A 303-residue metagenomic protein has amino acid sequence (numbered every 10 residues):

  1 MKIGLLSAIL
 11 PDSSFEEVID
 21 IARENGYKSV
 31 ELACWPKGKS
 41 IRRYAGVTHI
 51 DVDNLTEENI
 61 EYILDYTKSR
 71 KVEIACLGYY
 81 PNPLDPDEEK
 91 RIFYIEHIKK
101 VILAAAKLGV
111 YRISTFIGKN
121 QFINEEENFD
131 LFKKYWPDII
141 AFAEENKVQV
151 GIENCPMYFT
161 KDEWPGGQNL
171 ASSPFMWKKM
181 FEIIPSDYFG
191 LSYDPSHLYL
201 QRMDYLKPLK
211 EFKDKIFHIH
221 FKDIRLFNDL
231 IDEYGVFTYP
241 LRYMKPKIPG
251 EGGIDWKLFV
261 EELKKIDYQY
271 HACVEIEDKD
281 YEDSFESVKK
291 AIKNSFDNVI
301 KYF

Functional and structural regions predicted by a protein language model:
M1-G4, I74-D85, K119, T238-Y239: N-terminal small/glycine-rich loop or linker at the start of catalytic domains across soluble metabolic enzymes
M1-S29, C34-P36, K68, G109 (+2 more regions): Histidine-acidic metal/acid-base catalytic patches
S7-A8, V52-D53, R91, F129 (+3 more regions): A generic secondary-structure micro-motif detector that highlights 1-2 residue hydrophobic/ambivalent hotspots embedded
K28-C34, E73-G78, I113-T115: Short, well-structured secondary-structure segments
A33-Y62, I123: Glycine-rich, proline-tolerant flexible connector loops at the mouths of alpha/beta enzymes
C34-R42, P83, N120-F122, M157-F159 (+2 more regions): Conserved radical SAM core fold
E61-E73, P83-G190, L200, E211 (+1 more regions): Active-site acidic/histidine proton-transfer and metal-coordination neighborhood in alpha/beta enzyme cores
Y79, F116-G118, E153-C155, P195 (+1 more regions): Short, well-ordered beta-to-alpha junction loops that form the rim of enzyme active sites and present histidine/acidic
